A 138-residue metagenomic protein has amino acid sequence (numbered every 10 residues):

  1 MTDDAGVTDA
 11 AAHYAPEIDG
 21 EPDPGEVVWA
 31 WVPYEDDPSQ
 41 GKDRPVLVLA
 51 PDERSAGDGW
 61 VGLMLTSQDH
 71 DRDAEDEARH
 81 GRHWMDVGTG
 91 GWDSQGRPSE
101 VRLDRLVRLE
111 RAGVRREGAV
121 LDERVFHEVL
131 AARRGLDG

Functional and structural regions predicted by a protein language model:
M1-P45, L49-G138: Conserved functional hotspots at enzyme active or ligand-binding sites that engage polyanionic ligands
